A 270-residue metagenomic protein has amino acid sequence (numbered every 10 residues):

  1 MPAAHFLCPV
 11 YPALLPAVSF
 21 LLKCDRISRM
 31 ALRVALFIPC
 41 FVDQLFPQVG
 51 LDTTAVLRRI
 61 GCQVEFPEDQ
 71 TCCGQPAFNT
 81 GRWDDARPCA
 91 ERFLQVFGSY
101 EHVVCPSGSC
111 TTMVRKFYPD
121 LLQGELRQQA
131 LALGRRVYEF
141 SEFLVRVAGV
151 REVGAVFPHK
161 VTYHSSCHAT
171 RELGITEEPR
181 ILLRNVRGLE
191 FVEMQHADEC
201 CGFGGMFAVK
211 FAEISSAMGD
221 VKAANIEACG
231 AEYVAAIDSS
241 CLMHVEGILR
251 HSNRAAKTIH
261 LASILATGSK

Functional and structural regions predicted by a protein language model:
F6-L7, F20-K270: Iron-sulfur cluster-binding electron-transfer modules in prokaryotic oxidoreductases
